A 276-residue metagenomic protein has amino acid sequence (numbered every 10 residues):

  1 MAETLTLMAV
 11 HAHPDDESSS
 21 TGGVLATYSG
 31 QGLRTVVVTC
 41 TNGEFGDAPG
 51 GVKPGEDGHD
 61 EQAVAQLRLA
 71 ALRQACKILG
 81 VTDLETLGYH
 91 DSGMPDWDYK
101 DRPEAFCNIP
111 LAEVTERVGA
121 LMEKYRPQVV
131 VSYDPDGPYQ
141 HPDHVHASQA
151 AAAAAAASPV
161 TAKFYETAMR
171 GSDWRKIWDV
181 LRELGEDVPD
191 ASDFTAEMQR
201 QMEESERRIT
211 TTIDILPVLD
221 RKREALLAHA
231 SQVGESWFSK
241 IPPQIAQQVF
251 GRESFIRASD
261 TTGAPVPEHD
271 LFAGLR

Functional and structural regions predicted by a protein language model:
M1-R126, A153, A157, P242 (+2 more regions): Active-site rim/loop-helix segments in enzyme catalytic domains that contact anionic ligands
M1-V10, W97-R276: Metal-dependent de-N-acetylase/amidase catalytic core
